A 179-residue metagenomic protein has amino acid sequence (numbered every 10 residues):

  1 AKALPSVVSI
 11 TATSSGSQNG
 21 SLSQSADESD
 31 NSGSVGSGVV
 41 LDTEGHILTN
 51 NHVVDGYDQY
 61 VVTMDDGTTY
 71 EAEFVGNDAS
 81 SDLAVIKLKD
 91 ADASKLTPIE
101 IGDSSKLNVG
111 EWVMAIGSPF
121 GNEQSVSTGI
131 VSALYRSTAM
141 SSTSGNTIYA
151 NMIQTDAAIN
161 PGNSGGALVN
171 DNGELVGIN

Functional and structural regions predicted by a protein language model:
A1-N179: Serine-dependent protease modules
